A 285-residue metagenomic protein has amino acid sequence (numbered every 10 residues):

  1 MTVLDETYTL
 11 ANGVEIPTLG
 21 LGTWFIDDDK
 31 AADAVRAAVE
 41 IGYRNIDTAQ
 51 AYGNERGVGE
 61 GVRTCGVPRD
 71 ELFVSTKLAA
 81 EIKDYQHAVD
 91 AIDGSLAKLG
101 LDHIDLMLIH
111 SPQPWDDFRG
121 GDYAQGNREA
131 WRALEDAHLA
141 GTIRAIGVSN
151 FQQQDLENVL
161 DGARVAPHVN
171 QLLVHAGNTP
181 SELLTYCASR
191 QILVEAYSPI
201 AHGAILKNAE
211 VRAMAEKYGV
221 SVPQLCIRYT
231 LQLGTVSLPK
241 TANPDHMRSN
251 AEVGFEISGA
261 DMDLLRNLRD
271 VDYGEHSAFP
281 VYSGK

Functional and structural regions predicted by a protein language model:
M1-L72, A133, A201, L264 (+2 more regions): N-terminal binding-site loop/beta-alpha segment at the start of enzyme catalytic domains that lines or forms
D5, V35, E55, G59-V62 (+5 more regions): Generic structural signal for well-ordered alpha-helices, preferentially at hydrophobic/aromatic core positions
A11, G59-R69, L96-L101, L160-A163 (+1 more regions): Acidic (Asp/Glu)-rich catalytic clusters
L19-D29, L78-Y85, F118-G120: Active-site mouth loops of central-metabolism enzymes
D27-A38, D84-L99, Q154-L156, N178-T179: Short, acidic/polar
N45, H103-L106, A145, V169: Residues at the N-termini of beta-strands
A80, P114-K285: Beta/alpha (TIM)-barrel catalytic core signal, keyed to glycine-rich beta->alpha loops juxtaposed to Asp/Glu that bind
E81-A130: Glycine/small-residue-rich loop that forms an oxyanion/phosphate-binding "nest" at active or ligand-binding sites
